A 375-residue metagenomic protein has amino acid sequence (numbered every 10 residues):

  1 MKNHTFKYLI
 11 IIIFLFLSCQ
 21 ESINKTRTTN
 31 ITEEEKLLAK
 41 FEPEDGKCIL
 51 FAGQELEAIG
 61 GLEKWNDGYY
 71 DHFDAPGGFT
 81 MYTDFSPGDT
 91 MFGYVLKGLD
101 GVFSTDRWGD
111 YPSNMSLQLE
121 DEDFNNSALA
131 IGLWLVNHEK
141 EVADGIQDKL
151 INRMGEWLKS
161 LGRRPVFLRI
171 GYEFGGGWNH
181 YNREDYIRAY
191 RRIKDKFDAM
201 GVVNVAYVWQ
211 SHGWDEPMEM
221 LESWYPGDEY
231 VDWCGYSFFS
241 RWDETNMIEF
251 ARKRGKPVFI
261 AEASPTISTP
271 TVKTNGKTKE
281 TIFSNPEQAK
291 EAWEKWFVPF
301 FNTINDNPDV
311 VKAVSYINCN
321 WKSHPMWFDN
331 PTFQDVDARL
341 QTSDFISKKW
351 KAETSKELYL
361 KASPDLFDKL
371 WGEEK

Functional and structural regions predicted by a protein language model:
N3-I11: Sec-dependent signal peptide recognition, specifically the positively charged N-region followed immediately by
L17-S18: C-terminal motif of bacterial Sec signal peptides marking the signal peptidase cleavage site
G46-E57, V166, T269, T274-K375: Substrate-binding cleft of secreted/luminal carbohydrate-active enzymes
I49-S160, W296, W321-I346, T354: N-terminal carbohydrate-binding/catalytic regions of secreted carbohydrate-active enzymes
G53-L56, Y82-S86, W134-V136, G171-E173 (+4 more regions): Active-site beta-loop-alpha junctions enriched in small/polar residues
G78-T80, N126-A130, P165-R169, N204-V208 (+3 more regions): Structural preference for beta-strand elements that scaffold enzyme active sites
F103-E120, N125-S127, W233-V272: Glycoside hydrolase catalytic-domain groove-lining segments
E141-V231, S240-K253, S323-T354: Active-site cleft segment of glycoside hydrolase catalytic domains centered on the general acid/base Glu
